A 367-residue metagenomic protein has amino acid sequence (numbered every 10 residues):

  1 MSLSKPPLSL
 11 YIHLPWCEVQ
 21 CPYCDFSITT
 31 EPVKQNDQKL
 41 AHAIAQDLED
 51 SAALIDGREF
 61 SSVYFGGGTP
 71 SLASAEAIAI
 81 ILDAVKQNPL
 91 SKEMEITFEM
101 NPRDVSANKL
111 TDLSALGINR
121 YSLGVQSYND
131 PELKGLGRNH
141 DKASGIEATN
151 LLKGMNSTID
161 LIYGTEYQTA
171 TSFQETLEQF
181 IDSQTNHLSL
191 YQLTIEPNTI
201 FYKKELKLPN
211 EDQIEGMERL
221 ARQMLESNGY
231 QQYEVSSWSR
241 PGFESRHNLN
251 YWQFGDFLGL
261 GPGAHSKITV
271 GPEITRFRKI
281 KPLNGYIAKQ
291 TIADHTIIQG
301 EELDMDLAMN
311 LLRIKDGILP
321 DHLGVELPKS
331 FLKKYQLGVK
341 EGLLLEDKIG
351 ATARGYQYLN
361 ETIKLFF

Functional and structural regions predicted by a protein language model:
K5-P7, F26-A53, R58-G324: C-terminal scaffold of the Radical SAM
H13-I28: Local cysteine-cluster metal-coordination motifs and their immediate loop/turn environment, predominantly Fe-S cluster
V325-V339: Short amphipathic alpha-helical interaction segments
V339-K348: A short, conserved structural fragment
I349-A353: Minor-groove-contacting beta-hairpin "wing" of winged helix-turn-helix DNA-binding domains
R354-F367: Short, amphipathic alpha-helical interaction segments positioned at domain boundaries
